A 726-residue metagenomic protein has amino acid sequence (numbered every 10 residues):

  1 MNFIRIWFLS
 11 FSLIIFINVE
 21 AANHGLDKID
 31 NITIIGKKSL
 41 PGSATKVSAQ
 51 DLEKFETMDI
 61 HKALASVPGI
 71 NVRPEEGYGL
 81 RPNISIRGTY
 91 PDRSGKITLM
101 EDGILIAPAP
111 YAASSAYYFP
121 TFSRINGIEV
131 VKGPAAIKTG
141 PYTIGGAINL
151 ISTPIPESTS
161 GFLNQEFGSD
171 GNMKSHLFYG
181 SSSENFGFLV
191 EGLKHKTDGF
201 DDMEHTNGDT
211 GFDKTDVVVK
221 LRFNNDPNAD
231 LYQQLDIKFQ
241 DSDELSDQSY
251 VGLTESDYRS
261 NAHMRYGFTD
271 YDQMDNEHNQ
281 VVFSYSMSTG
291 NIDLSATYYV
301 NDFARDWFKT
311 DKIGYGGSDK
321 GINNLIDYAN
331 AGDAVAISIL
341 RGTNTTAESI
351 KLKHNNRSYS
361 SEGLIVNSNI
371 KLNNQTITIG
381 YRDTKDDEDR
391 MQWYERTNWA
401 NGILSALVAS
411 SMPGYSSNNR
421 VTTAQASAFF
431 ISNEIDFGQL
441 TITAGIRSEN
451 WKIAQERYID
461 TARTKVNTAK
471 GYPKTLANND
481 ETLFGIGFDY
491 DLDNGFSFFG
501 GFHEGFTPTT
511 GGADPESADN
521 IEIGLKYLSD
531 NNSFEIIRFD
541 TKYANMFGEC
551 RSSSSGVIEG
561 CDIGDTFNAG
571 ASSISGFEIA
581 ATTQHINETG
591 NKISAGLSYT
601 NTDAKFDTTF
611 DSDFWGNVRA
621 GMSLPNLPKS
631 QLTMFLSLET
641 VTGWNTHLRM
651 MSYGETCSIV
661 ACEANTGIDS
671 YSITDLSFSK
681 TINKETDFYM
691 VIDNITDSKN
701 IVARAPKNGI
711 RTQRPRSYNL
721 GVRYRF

Functional and structural regions predicted by a protein language model:
L26-H61, L80-N83: N-terminal periplasmic "start-of-domain" segments of outer-membrane beta-barrel proteins
A65-I104, P108: Extracytoplasmic beta-strand/coil segments of soluble accessory domains associated with Gram-negative outer-membrane
I104-K132: Short acidic/polar hinge/loop motifs at secondary-structure boundaries that mediate gating or recognition
S160-F162, F167-K196, H205-S249, Q273-S288 (+2 more regions): Transmembrane beta-barrel wall of Gram-negative outer-membrane proteins
D230-D236, D275-D460, K592: Face-selective signature of the C-terminal outer-membrane beta-barrel domain
S288, D293-D311, D491, S497-G501 (+2 more regions): Membrane-embedded beta-barrel scaffold of Gram-negative outer-membrane proteins
Y359, N374-D386, N401, A406 (+3 more regions): Structural signature of Gram-negative outer-membrane beta-barrels, strongest in the C-terminal barrel of TonB-dependent
K371-N374, D436-I442, W451, D493 (+5 more regions): Gram-negative outer-membrane beta-barrel transporters
